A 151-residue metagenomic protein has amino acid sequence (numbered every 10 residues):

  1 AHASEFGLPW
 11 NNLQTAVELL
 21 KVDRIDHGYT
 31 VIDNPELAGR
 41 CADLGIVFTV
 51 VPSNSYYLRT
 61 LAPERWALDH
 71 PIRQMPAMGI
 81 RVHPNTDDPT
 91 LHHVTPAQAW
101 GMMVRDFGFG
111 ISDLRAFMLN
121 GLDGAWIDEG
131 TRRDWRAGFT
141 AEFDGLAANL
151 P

Functional and structural regions predicted by a protein language model:
A1-F6, M75, I80-A97: Short acidic/histidine-rich active-site segments
A1-Q74: Catalytic core of soluble alpha/beta enzymes
H2, F6, H27-G28, L61-R65 (+4 more regions): Hydrophobic alpha-helical scaffolding
P9, N34, H93-P96, R132: Alpha-helix N-cap/helix-start motif
T15-Y29, Q74-V82, A99-L114: Structural recognition of alpha->loop->beta junctions
T30, L37-G39, P89, A99 (+3 more regions): Mature, folded catalytic cores of secreted/periplasmic enzymes
L68, H83-N85, L91-H92, M103 (+3 more regions): Short leucine-rich amphipathic alpha-helices used at interfaces
Q98, G108-P151: Mid-to-C-terminal alpha-helical segments outside catalytic/metal-binding sites
